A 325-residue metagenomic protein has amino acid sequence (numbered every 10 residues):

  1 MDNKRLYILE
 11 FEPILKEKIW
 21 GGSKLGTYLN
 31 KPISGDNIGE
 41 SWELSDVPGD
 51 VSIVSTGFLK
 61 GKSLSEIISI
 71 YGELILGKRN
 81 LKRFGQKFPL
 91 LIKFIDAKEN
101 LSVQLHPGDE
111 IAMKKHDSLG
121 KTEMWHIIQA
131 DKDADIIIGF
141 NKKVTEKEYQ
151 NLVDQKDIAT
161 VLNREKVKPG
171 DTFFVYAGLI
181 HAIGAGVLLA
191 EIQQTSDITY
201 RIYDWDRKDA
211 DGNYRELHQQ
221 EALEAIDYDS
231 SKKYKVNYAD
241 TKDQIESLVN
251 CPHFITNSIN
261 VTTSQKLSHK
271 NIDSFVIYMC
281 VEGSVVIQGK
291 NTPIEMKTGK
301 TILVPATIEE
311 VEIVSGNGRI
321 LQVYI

Functional and structural regions predicted by a protein language model:
M1-V144, D204-K232, T256: Transition-metal
K87, I95-N100, D109, A130-D133 (+2 more regions): Ligand-binding loop in jelly-roll beta-barrel domains
I92-K93, L101, E123-H126, R164-E165 (+4 more regions): His/acidic/aromatic-lined binding-pocket segments of jelly-roll/cupin-type domains and related regulatory beta-sandwich
K143-Q155, D273-E282: Short, basic/aromatic beta-hairpin or loop at an interaction surface
L152-Y200: Loop-centered beta-sheet repeat module
L162-F174, L188, G289-I308: Short acidic-glycine-tyrosine-enriched beta hairpin
Y200-I272: C-terminal amphipathic alpha-helical segment
K266-L267, G283-Q288, T301: Short beta-strand segments in beta-sandwich/barrel cores
